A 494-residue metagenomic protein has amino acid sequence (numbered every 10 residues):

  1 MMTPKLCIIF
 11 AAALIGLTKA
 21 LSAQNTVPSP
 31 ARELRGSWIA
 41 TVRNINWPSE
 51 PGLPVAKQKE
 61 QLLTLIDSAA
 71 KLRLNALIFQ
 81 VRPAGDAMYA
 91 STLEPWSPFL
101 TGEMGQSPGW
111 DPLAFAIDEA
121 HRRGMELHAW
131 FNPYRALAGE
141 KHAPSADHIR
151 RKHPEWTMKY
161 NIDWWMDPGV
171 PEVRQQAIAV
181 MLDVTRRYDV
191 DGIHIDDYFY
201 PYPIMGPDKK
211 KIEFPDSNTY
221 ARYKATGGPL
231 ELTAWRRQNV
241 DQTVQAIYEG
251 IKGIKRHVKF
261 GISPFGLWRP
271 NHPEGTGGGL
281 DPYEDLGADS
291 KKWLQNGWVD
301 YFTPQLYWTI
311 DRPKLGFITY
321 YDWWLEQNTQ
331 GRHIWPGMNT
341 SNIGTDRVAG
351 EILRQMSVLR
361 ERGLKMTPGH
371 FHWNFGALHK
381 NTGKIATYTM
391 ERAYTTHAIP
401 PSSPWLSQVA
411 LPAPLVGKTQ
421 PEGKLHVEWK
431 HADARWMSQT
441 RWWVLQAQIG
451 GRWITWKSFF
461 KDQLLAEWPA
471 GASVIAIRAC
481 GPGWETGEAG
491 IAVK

Functional and structural regions predicted by a protein language model:
R32, A40-E60, D118, A129 (+1 more regions): Active-site-adjacent "subsite" loops/lids of carbohydrate-active enzymes
I39-T41, G227, V258-G278, Y320-Q355: Active-site clefts of carbohydrate-active enzymes
N44-A56, E94-W110, Y160-I178, T226-D241 (+2 more regions): The substrate-binding groove and active-site-proximal loops of carbohydrate-active enzymes, especially glycoside
L72-P108: Aromatic-lined carbohydrate-binding/catalytic grooves of carbohydrate-active enzymes
N75, R82, R123, R151-W298 (+1 more regions): Polysaccharide-binding and catalytic clefts of secreted carbohydrate-active enzymes
G287-P313, W324-L406: Substrate-binding cleft of secreted/luminal carbohydrate-active enzymes
G423-M437: Conserved aromatic anchor
L465-G487: Beta-strand-rich modules
